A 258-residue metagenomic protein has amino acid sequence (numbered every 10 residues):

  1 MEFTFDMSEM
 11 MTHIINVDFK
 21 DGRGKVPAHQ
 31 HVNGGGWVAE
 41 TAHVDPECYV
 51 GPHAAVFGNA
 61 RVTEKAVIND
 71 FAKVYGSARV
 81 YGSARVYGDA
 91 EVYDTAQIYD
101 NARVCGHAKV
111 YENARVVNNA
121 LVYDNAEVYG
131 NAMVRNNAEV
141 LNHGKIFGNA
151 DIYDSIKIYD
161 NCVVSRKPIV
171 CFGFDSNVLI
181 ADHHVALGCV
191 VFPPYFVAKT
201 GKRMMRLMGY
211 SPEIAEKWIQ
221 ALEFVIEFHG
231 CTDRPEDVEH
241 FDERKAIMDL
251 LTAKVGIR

Functional and structural regions predicted by a protein language model:
M1-S77, Y81-S83, Y87, Y93 (+3 more regions): Extended, small-residue-rich solenoid/repeat segments and analogous flexible loops that form exposed scaffolds
H31, D70-E227: Glycine-rich hexapeptide-repeat left-handed beta-helix
